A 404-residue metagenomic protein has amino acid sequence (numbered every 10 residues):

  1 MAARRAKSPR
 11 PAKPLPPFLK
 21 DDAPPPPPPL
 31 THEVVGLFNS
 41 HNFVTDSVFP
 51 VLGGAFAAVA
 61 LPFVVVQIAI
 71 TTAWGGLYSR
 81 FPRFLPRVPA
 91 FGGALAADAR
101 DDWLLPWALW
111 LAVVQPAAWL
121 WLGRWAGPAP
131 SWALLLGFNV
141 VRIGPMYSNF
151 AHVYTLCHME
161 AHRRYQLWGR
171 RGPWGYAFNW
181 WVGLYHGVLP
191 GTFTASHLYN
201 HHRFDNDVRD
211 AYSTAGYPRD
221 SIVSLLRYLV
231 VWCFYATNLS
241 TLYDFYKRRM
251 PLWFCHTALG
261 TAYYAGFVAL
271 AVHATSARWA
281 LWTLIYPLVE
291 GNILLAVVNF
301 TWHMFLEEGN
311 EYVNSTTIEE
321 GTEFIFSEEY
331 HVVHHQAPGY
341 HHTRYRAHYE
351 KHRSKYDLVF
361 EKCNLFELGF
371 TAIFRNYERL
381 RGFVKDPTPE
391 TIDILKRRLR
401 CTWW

Functional and structural regions predicted by a protein language model:
A2-L281, T343, Y349-W404: Non-catalytic, topology-defining segments of multipass membrane proteins
S8, T301-G339: Cytosolic/matrix-facing juxtamembrane and C-terminal tails of multi-pass cellular membrane proteins
R142-P145, I285-V297: Small-residue-enriched core segments of transmembrane alpha-helices in multipass membrane transport and channel
Y147-N149, A277, N292-L294, F324-I325: Short hydrophobic "helix-edge" motifs at membrane interfaces and signal-peptide entry regions
T155, M159, R163, F300 (+2 more regions): Catalytic glutamate of the conserved HExxH
T192-F193, N200, F204, I293-M304: Transmembrane alpha-helix/helix-exit interface in multi-pass inner-membrane proteins
L294-L295, N299, H303, P338 (+2 more regions): Short, well-ordered loop/turn and helix-capping segments at boundaries between secondary-structure elements and domains
